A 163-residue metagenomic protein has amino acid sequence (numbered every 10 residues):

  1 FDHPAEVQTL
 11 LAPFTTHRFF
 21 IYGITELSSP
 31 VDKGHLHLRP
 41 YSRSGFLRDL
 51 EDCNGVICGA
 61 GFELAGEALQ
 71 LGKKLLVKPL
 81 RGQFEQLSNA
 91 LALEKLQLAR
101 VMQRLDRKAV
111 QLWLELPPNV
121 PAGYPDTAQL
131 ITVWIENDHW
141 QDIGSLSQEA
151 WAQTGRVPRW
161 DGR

Functional and structural regions predicted by a protein language model:
F1-G55: Donor-nucleotide binding loops and adjacent catalytic segments primarily of GT-B fold Leloir glycosyltransferases
E6-P13, E67, L71, W113: A short acidic, amphipathic alpha-helical/loop segment
H17, V56, A99, N119-V120: A general structural signal for well-ordered secondary-structure junctions
P40-Y41, K74-L116: Nucleotide-sugar donor-binding patch of glycosyltransferase catalytic domains
F46-S88: A donor-sugar binding/catalytic signature common to diverse glycosyltransferases and related nucleotide-sugar
G66-E67, F84-S88, M102-R107, A122-T127 (+1 more regions): A general structural signal for short secondary-structure boundary/capping elements
Q111-R163: C-terminal amphipathic helix plus adjacent low-complexity, charged tail appended to glycosyltransferase catalytic
